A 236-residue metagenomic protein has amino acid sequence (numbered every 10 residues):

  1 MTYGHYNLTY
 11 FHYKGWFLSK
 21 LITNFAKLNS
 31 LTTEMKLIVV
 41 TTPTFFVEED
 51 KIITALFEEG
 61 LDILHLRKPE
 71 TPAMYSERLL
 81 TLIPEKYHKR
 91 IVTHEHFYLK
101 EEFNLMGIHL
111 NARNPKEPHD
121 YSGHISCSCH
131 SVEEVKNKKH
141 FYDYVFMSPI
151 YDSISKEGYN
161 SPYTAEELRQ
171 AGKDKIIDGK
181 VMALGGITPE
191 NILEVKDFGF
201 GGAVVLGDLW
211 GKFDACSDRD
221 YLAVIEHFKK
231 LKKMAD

Functional and structural regions predicted by a protein language model:
Y10, K20-K27, L31: Short, positively charged and aromatic/hydrophobic N-terminal segments
M35-E48, S126-C127: Active-site mouth loops of central-metabolism enzymes
V39, L64, K100, V145 (+1 more regions): Conserved, mostly hydrophobic/aromatic
F57, L61-Y121: N-terminal active-site wall of soluble small-molecule enzyme domains
L80-V92, H124-S131, S161-M182, L231-D236: Alpha-helix-loop-beta-strand connector modules within alpha/beta enzyme cores
T93-M106, H130-F141, I187-A203: Catalytic cores of alpha/beta
N111-P118, F146-G158, K196-F228: Glycine-rich phosphate-binding active-site loops on the catalytic face of alpha/beta enzymes
